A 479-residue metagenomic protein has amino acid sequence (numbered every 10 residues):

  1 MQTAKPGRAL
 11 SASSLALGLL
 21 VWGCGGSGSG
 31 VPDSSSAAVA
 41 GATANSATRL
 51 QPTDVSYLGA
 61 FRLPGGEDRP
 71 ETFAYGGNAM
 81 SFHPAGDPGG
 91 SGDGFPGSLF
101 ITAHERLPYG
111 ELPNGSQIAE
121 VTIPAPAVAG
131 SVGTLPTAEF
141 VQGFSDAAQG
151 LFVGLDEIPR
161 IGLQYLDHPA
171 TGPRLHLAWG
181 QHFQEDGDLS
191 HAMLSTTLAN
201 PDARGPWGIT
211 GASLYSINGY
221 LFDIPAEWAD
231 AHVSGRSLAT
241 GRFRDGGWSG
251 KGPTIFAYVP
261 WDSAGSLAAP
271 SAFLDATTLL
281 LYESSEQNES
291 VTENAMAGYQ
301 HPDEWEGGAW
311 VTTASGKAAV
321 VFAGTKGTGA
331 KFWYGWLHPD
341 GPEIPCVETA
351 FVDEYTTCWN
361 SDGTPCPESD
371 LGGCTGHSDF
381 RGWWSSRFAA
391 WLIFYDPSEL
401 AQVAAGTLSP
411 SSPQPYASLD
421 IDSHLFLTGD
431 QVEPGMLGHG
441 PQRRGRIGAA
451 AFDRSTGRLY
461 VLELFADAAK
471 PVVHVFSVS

Functional and structural regions predicted by a protein language model:
Q2-S14: Bacterial N-terminal signal peptides that target proteins for export
L17-G18, P367: Residue-level signal for mature regions of secreted extracellular proteins and peptides
G18-S46: Bacterial Sec-dependent N-terminal signal peptides
G41-S479: Sequence/structural signature of beta-propeller domains
